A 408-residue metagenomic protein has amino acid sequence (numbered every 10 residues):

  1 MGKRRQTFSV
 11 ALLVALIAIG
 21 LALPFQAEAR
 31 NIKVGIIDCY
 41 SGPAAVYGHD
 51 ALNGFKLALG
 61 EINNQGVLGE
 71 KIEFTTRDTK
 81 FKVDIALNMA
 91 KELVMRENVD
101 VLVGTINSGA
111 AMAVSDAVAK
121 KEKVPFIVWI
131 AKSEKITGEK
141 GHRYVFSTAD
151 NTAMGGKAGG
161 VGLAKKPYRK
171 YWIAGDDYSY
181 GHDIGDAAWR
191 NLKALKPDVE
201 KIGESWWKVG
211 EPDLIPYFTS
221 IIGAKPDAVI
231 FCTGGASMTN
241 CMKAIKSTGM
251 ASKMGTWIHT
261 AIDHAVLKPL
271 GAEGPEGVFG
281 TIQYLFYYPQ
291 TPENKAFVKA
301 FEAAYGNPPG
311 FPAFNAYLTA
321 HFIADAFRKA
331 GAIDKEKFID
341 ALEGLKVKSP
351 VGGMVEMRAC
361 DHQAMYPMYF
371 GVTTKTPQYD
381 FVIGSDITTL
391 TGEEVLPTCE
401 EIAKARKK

Functional and structural regions predicted by a protein language model:
A11-A22: Bacterial N-terminal signal peptides
R30-I32, L52-T76, K193-V199: Signal peptide-proximal N-terminal region of secreted/periplasmic/extracellular or secretory-lumen proteins
G35-K56, R77-D84, I106-N107, A174-H182 (+2 more regions): Extracytoplasmic "Venus flytrap"
V46-N53, Q65-I136, T148, W206-L214 (+1 more regions): Beta-alpha junction/loop-to-helix N-cap segments that form part of ligand/metal-binding clefts
N88, E134-T137, H142-T248, Y287-A296: Extracellular/periplasmic Venus flytrap/periplasmic-binding protein
L93-I106, P125-W129, W172-G175, K225-G235 (+3 more regions): Periplasmic-binding protein-like
I245-Y317, F327-I333, P377, G384-K407: Extracellular/periplasmic periplasmic-binding protein-like sensory domains
A303-A313, A324-L390: Segments of small-molecule ligand-sensing domains
